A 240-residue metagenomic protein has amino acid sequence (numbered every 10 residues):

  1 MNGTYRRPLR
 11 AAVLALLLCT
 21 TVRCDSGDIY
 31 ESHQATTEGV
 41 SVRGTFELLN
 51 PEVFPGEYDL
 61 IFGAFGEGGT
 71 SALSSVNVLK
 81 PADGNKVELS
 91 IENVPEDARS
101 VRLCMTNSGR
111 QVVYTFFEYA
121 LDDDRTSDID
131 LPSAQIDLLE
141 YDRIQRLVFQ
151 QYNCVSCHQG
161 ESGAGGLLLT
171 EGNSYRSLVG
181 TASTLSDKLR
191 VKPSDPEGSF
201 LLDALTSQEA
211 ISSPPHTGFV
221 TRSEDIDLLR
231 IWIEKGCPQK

Functional and structural regions predicted by a protein language model:
N2-V13: Bacterial N-terminal signal peptides that target proteins for export
C19-R23: C-terminal motif of bacterial Sec signal peptides marking the signal peptidase cleavage site
C24-K240: Aromatic- and Gly/Pro-enriched helix-to-coil junctions and flexible linker segments
